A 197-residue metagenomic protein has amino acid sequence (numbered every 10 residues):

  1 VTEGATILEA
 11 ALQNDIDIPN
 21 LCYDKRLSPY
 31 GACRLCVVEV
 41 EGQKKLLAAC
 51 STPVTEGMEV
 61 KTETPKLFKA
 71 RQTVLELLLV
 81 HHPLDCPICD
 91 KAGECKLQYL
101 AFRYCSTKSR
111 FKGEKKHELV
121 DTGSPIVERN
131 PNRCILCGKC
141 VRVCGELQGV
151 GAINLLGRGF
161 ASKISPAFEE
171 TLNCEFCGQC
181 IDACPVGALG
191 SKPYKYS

Functional and structural regions predicted by a protein language model:
V1-E56, P65-K69: N-terminal cofactor/phosphate-binding cores enriched in small/glycine residues, especially glycine-rich loops such as
R34-L35, Q43-F176, I181-S197: Fe-S ferredoxin-like electron-transfer domains and their immediately adjacent linker/connector regions across
